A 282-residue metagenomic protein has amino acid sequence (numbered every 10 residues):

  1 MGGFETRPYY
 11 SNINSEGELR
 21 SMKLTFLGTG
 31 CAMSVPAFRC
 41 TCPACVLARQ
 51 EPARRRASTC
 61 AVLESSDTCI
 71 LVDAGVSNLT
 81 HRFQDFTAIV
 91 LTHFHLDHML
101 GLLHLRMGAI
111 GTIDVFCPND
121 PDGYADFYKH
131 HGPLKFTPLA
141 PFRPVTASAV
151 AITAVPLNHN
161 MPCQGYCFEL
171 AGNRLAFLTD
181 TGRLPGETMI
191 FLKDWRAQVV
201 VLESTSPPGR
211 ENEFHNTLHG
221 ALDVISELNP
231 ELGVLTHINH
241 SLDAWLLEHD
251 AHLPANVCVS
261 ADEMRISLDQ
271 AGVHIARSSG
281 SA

Functional and structural regions predicted by a protein language model:
F4-P8: Short, low-complexity intrinsically disordered segments enriched in A/P/G/S/L with frequent Arg, especially at protein
R20-H81, C163-T179, V199: Conserved beta-strand hairpin/beta-sheet module of binuclear metal-dependent hydrolase folds, prominently
L24, D73, H93, I152 (+4 more regions): Divalent metal-coordination and catalytic microenvironments
T29-G30, A74-V76, F94, L157-H159 (+4 more regions): Active-site metal-binding loops of divalent metal-dependent hydrolases
S66-F116, R196-V199: Active-site metal-binding motif and surrounding structural segment of the metallo-beta-lactamase
H81-F83, V145-S148, T188-D194: Short amphipathic alpha-helix with an adjacent loop that forms part of the alpha/beta core around
G111-Q164, E169-G172, S260-D262, D269-G272 (+1 more regions): Metallo-beta-lactamase
R183-Q270: Cap/insert and terminal regions of metallo-dependent hydrolase folds
